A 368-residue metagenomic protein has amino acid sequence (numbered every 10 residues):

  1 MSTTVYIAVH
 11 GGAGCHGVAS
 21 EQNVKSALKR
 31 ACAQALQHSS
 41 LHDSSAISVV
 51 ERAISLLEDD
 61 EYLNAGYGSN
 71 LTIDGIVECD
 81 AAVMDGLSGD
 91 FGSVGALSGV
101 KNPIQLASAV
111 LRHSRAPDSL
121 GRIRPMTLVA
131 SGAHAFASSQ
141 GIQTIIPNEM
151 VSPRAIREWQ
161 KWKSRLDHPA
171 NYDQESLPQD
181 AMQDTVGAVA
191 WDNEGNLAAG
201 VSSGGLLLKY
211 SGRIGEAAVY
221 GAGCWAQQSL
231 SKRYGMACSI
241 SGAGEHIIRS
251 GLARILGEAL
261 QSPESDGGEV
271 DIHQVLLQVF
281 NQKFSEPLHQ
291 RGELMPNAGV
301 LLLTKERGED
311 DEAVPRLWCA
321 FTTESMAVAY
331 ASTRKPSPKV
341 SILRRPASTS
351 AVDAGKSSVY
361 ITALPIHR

Functional and structural regions predicted by a protein language model:
M1-R368: Alpha/propeptide regions of enzymes that mature by internal proteolysis
